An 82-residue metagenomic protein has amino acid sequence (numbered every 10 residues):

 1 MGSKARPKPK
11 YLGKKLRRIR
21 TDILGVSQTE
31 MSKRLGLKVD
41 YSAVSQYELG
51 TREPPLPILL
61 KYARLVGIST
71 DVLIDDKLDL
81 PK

Functional and structural regions predicted by a protein language model:
M1-P7, I19-D22, R64, V72-K82: Short, charged recognition helix plus adjacent turn of helix-turn-helix-like nucleic-acid-binding domains
K14-L35: Short basic helix-loop element that most often maps to the first helix and adjoining turn of HTH DNA-binding modules
K15, A43-Q46, I58, V72: Residue-level recognition of specific faces of alpha-helices
Q28, Y41, L56-L59: Helix-turn-helix DNA-binding elements, focusing on the entry/boundary residues of the two helices that contact DNA
G36-E53, D76: Recognition helix of helix-turn-helix/homeodomain-like DNA-binding domains that insert into the DNA major groove
L49-R64, L80-P81: Short, basic-rich loop-to-helix N-cap that marks the start of a DNA-contacting helix
